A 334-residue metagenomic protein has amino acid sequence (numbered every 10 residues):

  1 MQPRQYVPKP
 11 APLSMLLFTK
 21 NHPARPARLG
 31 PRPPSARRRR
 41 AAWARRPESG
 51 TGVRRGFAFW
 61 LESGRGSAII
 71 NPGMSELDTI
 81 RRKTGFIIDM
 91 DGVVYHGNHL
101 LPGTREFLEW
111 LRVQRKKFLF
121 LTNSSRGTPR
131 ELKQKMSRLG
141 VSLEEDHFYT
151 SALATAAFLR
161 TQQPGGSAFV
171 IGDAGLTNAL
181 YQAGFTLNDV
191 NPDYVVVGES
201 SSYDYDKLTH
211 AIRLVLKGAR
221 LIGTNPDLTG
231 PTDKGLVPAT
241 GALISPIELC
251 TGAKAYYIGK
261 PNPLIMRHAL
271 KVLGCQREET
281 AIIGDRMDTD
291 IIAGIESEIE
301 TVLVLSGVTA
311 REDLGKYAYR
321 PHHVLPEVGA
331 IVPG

Functional and structural regions predicted by a protein language model:
M1-L16: Extreme N-terminal basic, low-complexity initiation segments that serve as generic localization/processing leaders
L13-L17, L29, P34, L61: Leucine-biased recognition of intrinsically disordered, low-complexity hydrophobic segments
E62-R65, I69-I70: Short, positively charged and aromatic/hydrophobic N-terminal segments
I70-V113, S125-Y149, A156-G334: Asp-based, Mg2+/Mn2+-dependent phosphohydrolase catalytic module
